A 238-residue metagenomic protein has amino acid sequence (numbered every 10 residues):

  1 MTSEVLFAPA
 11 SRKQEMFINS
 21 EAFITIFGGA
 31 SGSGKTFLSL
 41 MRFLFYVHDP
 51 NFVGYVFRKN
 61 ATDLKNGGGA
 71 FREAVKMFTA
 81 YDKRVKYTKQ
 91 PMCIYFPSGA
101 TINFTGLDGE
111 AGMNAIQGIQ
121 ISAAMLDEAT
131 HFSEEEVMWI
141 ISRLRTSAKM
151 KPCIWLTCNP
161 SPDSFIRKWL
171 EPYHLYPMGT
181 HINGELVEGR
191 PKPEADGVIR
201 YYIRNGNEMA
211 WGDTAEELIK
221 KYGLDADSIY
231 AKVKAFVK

Functional and structural regions predicted by a protein language model:
M1-W211, E217-K221, A231: Phosphate/NTP-binding elements of NTP-utilizing enzymes
D225-K238: Structural signature of the thiamine diphosphate
